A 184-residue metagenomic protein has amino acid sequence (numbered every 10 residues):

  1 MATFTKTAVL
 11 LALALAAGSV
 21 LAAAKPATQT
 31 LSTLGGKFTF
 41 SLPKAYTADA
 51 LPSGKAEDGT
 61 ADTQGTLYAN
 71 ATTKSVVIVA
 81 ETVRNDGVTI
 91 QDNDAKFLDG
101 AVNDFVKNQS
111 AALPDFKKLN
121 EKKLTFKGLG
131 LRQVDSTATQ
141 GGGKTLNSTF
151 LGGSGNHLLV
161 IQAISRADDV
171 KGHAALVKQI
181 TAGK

Functional and structural regions predicted by a protein language model:
M1-V9: Bacterial N-terminal signal peptides that target proteins for export
L10-S19: Bacterial N-terminal signal peptides
A23-Q64, G183: N-terminal "mature-domain start" segment
K37, D92, K96-G100, A167-K171: Soluble non-cytosolic domains of exported or imported proteins
K44-Y46, P52-S53, E81-V83, D135-A138 (+2 more regions): A mature extracytoplasmic/lumenal domain signature
Y46, V102, V106, N156-K184: Surface-exposed amphipathic alpha-helical segments
A56-Q140, K144: Conserved polar/disulfide-associated segments of primarily extracytoplasmic proteins
V134, T145-L159: A short, solvent-exposed beta-edge/loop patch
